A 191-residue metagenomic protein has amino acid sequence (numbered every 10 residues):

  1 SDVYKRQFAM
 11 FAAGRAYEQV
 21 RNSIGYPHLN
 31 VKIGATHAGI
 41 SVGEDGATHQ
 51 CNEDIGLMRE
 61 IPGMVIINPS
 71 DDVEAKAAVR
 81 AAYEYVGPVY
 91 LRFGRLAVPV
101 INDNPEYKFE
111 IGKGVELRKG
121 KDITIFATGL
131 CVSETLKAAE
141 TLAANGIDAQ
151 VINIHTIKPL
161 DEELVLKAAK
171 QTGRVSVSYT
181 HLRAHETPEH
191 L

Functional and structural regions predicted by a protein language model:
S1-K32: Thiamine diphosphate
D2-Q7, T180-E189: Conserved small/polar residues in nucleotide/adenosyl-binding loops
R6, K32-H37, N68-P69, R92-G94 (+2 more regions): Short beta-strand segments
F8-Y17, T36-S41, D72, A97 (+2 more regions): Acidic, glycine-rich active-site loops and adjacent beta-strand->loop/helix elements that engage anionic groups
G25, D72-K113: Catalytic domains of riboflavin
Y26-K32, T36-H37, E53, I61-M64 (+4 more regions): Short coil/turn connectors at secondary-structure junctions
H28, T36-E84: Conserved thiamine diphosphate
V42-G43, G94-R183: Thiamine diphosphate
